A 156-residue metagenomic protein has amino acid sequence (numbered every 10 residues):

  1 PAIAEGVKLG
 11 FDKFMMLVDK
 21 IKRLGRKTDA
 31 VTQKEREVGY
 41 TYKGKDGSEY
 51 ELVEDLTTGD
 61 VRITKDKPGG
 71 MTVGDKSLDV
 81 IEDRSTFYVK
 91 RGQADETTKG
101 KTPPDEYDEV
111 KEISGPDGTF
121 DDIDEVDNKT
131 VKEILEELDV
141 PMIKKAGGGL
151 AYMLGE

Functional and structural regions predicted by a protein language model:
P1-E156: Short low-complexity linker/loop segments enriched in small residues
